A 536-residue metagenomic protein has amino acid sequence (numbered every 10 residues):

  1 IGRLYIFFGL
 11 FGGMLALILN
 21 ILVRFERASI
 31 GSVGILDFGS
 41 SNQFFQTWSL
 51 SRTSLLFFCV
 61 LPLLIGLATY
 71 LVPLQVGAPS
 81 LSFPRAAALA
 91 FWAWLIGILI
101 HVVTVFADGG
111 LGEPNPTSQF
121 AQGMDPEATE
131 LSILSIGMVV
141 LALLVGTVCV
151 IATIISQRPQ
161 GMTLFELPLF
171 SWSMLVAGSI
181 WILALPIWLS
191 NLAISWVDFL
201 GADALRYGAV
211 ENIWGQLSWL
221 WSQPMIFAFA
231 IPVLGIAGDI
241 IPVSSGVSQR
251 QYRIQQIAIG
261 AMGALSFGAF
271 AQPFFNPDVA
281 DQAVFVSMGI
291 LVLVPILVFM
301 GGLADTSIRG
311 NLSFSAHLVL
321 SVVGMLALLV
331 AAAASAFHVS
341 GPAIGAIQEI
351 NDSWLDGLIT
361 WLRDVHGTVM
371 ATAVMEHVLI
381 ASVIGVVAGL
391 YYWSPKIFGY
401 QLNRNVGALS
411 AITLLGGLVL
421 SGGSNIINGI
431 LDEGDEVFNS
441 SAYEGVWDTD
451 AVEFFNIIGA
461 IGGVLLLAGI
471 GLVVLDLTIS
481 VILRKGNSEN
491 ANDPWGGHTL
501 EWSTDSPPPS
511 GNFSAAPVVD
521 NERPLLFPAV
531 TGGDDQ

Functional and structural regions predicted by a protein language model:
I1-Q536: Membrane-embedded and interfacial regions of multi-pass energy-transducing membrane proteins
